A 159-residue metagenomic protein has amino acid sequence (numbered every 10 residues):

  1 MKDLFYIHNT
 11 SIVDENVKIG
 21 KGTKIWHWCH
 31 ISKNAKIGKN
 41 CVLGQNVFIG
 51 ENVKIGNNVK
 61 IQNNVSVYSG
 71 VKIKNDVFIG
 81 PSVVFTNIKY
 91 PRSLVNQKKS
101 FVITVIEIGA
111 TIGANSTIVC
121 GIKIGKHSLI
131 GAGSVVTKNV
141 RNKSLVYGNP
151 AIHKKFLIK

Functional and structural regions predicted by a protein language model:
K2-L4, N9, I25-I124, N149-P150 (+1 more regions): Flexible, glycine/small-residue-enriched loop-and-beta-strand segment within the central core of proteins
G113, V119, G131, V136-T137: Short hydrophobic beta-strand segments in globular cytosolic domains
K126-L129, V135-T137, N142, Y147: Internal alpha/beta core interface subdomains
